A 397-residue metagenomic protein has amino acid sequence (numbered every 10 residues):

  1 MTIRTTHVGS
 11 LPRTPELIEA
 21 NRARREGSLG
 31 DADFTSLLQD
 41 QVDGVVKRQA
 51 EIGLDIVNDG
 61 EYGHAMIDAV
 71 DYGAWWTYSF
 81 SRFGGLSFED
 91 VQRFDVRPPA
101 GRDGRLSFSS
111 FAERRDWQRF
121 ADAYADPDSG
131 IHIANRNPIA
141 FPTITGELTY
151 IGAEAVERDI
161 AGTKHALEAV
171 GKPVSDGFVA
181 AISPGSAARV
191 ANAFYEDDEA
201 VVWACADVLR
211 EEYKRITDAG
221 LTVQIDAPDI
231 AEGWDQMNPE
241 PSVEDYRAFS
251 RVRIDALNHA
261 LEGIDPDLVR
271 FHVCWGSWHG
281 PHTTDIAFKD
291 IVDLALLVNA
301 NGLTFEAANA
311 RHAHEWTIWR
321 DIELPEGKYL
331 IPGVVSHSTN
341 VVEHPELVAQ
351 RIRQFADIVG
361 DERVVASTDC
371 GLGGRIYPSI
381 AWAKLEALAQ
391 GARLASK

Functional and structural regions predicted by a protein language model:
M1-K397: Domain-level signal for soluble alpha/beta catalytic cores
